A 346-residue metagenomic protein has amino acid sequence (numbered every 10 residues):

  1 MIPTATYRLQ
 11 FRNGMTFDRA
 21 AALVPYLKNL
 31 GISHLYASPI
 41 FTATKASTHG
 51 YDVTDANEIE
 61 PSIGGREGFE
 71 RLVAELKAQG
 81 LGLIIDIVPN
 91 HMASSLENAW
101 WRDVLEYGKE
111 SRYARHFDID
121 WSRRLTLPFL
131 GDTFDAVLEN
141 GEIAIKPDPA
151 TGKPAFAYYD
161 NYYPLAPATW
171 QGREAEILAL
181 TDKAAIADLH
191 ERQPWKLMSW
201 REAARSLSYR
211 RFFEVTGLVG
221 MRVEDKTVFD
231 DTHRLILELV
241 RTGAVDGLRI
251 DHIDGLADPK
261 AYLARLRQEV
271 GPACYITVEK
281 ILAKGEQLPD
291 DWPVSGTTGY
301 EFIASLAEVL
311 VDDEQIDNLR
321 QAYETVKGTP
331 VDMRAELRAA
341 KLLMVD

Functional and structural regions predicted by a protein language model:
M1-R210, T242, H252-V326: Acidic/aromatic-lined carbohydrate-recognition and catalytic surfaces of CAZymes acting on diverse glycans
T16, M221, H252-G255, K341-D346: Generic alpha-helical structural element
R71, H233-E238, A264, V331: Conserved acidic
Y209-R211, T216-D225: N- or domain-start disorder-to-order transition segments that initiate the globular core
D225-R241: Structured alpha-helical segments in the cores of large, soluble enzyme domains
G328-D346: Polyanion-engaging groove/track-forming segments
